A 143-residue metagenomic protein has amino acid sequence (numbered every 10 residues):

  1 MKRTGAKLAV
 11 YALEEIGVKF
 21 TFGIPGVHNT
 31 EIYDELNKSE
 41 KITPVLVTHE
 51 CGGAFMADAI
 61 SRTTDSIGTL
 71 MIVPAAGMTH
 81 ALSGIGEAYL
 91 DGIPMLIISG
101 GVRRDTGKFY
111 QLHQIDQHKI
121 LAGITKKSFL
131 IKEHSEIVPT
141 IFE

Functional and structural regions predicted by a protein language model:
M1-E143: N-terminal alpha/beta PP-like core and its mobile active-site loop of ThDP/TPP-dependent enzymes
